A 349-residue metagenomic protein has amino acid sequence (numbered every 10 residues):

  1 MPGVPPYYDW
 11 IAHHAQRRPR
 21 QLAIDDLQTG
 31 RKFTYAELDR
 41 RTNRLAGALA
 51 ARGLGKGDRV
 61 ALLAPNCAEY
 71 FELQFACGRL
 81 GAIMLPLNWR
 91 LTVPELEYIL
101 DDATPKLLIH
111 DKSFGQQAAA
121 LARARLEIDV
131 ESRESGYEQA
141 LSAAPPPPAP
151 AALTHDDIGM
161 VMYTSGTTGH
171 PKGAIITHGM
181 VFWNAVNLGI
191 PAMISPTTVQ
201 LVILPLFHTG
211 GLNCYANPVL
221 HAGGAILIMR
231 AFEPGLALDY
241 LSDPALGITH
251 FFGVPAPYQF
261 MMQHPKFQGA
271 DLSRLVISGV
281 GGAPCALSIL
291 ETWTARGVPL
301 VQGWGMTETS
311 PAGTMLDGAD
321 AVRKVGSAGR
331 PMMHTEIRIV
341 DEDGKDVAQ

Functional and structural regions predicted by a protein language model:
R20, A144-Y163, H170, M193-V199: Conserved pre-ATP/AMP-binding loop-to-beta segment of ANL
A23-C67, F71-F75, T92-E97: Conserved AMP-binding/adenylate-forming core of the ANL superfamily
K32-A36, G159-W183: Conserved AMP-binding A3 loop
R59, P65-L85, W89-V93, D101-L107 (+3 more regions): A short helix-loop-beta submotif of the ANL/AMP-binding
A64, L85-Y98, K112-F114, G224-P244: ATP-dependent adenylate-forming carboxylate-activation enzymes
S113-H155: ANL superfamily adenylate-forming
F182-V199, F207-T249, Q259-F260, H264: Conserved AMP-binding/adenylation subdomain of ANL enzymes
A192, H221, I248-G253, M262-R323 (+2 more regions): Gly/Ser/Thr-rich phosphate-binding loop
